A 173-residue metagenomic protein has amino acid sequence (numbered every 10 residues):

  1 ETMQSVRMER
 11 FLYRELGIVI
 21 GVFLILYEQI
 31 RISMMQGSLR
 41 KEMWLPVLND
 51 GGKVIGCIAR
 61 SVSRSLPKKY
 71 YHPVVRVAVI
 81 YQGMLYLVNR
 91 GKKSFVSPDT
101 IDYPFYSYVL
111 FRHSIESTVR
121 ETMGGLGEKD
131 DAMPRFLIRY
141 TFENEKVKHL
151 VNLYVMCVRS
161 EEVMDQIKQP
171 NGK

Functional and structural regions predicted by a protein language model:
E1-V47: Alpha-helical and coiled-coil interaction segments, frequently adjacent to or embedded within charge-biased
I32-R76: Acidic, metal-coordinating catalytic segment for phosphate/diphosphate chemistry, firing primarily on the Nudix
L39-R40, Y70-H72, I80, K146-H149 (+1 more regions): A generic fold-level signal
W44, G83-M84, L150-N152: A generic secondary-structure signal marking the coil-to-beta-strand transition
P46, A78, N152-Y154: Conserved hydrophobic/aromatic positions in well-ordered beta-strands
V54-I58, G83-R90, E162-K168: Short, well-ordered strand-loop elements centered on a beta-strand within folded domains, enriched for acidic residues
R60-G125: Conserved Nudix-box catalytic region and its N-terminal flanking loop in Nudix hydrolases and closely related
G91-F95, Y106-K173: Unchanged
